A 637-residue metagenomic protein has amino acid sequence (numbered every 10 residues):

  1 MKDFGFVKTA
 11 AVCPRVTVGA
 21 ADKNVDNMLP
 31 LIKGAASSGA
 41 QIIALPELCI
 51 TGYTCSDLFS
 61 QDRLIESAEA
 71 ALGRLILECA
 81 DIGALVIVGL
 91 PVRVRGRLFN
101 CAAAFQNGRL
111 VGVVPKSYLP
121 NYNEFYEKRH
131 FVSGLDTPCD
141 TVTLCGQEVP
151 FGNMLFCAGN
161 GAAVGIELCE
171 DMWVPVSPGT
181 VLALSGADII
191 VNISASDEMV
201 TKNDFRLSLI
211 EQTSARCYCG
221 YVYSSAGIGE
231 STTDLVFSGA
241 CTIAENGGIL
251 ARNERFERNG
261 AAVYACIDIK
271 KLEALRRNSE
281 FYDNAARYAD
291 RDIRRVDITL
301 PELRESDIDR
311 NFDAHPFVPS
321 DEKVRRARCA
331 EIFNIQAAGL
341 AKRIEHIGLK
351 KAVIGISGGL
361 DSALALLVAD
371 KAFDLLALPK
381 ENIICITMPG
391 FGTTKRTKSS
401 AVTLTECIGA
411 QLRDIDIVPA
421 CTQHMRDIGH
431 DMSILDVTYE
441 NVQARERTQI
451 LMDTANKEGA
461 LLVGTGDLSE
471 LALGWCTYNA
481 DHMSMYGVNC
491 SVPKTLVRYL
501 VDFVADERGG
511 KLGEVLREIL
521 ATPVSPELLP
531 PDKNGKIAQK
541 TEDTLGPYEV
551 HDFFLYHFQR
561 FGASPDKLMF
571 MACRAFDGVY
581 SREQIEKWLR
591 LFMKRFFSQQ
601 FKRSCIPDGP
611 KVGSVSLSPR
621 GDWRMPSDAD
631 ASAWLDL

Functional and structural regions predicted by a protein language model:
M1-G355, K371-K380, L412: Enzyme catalytic cores with a strong preference for nitrogen-chemistry domains
V7-K8, N24, N160, C219 (+5 more regions): ATP/NTP-dependent adenylation/nucleotidyl-transfer catalytic domains that generate, transfer, or process NMP-activated
